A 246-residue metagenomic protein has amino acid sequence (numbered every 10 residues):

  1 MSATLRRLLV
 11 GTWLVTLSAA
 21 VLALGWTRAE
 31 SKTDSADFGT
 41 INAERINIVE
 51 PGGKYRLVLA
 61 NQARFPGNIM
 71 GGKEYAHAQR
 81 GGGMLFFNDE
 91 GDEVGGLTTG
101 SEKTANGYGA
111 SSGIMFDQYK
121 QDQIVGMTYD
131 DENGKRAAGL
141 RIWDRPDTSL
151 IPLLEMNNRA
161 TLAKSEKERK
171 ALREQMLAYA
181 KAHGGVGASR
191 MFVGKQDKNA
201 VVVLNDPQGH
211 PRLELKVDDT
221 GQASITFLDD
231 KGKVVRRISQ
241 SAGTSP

Functional and structural regions predicted by a protein language model:
M1-S31: Single-pass membrane-anchoring alpha-helices
L24-P246: Parallel beta-helix/beta-solenoid repeats that form elongated, surface-exposed shafts/blades used for receptor binding
